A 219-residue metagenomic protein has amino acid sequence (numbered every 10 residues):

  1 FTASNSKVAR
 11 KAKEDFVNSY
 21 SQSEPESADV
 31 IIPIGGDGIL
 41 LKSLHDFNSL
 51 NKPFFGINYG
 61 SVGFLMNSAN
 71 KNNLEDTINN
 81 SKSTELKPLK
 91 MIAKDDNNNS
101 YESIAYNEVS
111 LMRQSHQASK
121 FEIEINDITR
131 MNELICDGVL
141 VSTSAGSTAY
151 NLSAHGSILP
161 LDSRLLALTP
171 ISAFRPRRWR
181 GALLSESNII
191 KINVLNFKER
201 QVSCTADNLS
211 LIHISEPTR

Functional and structural regions predicted by a protein language model:
F1-V30, I34, L40-S49, A69-E85 (+1 more regions): ATP/NTP phosphate-donor binding region
I32, G36, N58, V109 (+1 more regions): A residue-level signal for conserved active-site and pocket-lining positions in enzyme catalytic cores
G36-I39, G60-V62, A145-T148: Short glycine-rich anion-binding loops that position phosphate/pyrophosphate groups of nucleotides and phosphorylated
P53-F55: Proline-centered loop/turn at the N-terminus of a beta-strand
V62-G138: Catalytic core of DAGKc-family lipid kinases
E133-L134, L140-R177: Gly/Ser/Thr-rich active-site loops/lids in small-molecule metabolic enzymes that frequently grip phosphoryl groups
R180-E199, C204: A structural-propensity feature for long, helix-poor, extended segments
L209-T218: Residue-level detector of conserved catalytic or cofactor/ligand-binding positions in enzyme active sites
